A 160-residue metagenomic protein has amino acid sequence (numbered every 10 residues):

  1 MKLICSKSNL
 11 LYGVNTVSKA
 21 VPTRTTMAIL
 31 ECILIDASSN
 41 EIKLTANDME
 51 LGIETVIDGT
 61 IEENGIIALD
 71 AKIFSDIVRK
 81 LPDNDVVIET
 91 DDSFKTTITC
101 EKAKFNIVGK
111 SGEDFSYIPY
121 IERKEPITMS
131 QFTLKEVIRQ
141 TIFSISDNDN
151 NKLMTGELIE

Functional and structural regions predicted by a protein language model:
M1-E160: Structural preference for solvent-exposed beta-strand-turn elements and adjacent flexible terminal/loop segments within
